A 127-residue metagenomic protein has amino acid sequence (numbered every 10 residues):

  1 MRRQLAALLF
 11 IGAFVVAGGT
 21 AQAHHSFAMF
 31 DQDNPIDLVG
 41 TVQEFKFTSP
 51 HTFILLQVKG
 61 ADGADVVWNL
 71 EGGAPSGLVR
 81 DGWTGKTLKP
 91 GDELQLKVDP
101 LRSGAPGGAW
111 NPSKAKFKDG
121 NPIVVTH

Functional and structural regions predicted by a protein language model:
M1-Q4: Positively charged n-region of N-terminal signal peptides that target proteins for export
A7-G18: Bacterial N-terminal signal peptides
A21-I36: Short boundary/loop segments of OB/S1/cold-shock single-stranded nucleic-acid-binding domains
G40-V42: Conserved hydrophobic positions within beta-strands
T48-K59: Short aromatic-glycine-enriched beta-strand elements
G72-R80: Short, structured beta-strand/loop micro-motifs enriched in basic residues and often containing a Trp
R80-L96: Short nucleic-acid-contacting surface segments enriched for D/E, G, S/T with interspersed K/R
L101-H127: OB-fold/S1-family single-stranded nucleic acid-binding modules
